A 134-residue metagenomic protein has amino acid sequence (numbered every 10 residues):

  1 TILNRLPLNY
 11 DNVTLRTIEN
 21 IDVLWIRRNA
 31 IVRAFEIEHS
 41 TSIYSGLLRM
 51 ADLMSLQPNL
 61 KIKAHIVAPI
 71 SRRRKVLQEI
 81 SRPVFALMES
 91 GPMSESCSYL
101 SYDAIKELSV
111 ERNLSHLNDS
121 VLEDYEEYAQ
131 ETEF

Functional and structural regions predicted by a protein language model:
T1-N29, L48: Active-site metal-binding core of divalent-cation-utilizing nuclease and nuclease-like domains
V23-W25, R33-H39: Conserved catalytic cores of phosphodiester-cleaving nucleases, focusing on short active-site segments
A30-I31, K61: A general structural motif
E36, I66-V67: Active-site-adjacent beta-strand anchor residues
H39-Y44, S71-R74: Short acidic, S/G/P-rich loop/turn micro-motifs used as interaction or catalytic elements
S42-I66, E79, P83: Short, charged, amphipathic alpha-helix that recurs within catalytic cores of restriction-modification and other
I70-F134: Domain-level recognition of nuclease-like catalytic cores that cleave nucleotide substrates
